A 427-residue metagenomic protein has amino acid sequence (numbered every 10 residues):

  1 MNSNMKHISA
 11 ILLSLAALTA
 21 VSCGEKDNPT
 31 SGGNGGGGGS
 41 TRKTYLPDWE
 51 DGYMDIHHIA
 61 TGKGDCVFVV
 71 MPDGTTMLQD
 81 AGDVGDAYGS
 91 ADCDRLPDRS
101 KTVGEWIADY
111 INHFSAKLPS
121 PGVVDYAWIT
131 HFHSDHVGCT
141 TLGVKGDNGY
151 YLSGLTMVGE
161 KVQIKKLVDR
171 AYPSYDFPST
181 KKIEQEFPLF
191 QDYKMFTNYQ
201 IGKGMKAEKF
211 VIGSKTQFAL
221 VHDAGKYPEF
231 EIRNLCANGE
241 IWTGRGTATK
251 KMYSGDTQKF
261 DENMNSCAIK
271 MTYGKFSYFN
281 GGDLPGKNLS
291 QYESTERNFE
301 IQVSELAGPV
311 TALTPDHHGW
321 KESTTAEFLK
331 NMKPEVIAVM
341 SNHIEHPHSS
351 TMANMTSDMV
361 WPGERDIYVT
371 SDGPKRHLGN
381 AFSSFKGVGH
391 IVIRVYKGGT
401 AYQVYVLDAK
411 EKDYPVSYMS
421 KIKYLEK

Functional and structural regions predicted by a protein language model:
M1-I11: Bacterial N-terminal signal peptides that target proteins for export
T19-S22: C-terminal motif of bacterial Sec signal peptides marking the signal peptidase cleavage site
G24-K26: Bacterial signal peptide processing site
P29, G36-D55, T61, Y110-H113 (+4 more regions): Flexible, acidic/histidine-containing loops and adjacent segments that form or flank the divalent-metal
D65-V69, M77-Q79, G85-S90, I241-G246 (+2 more regions): Short, solvent-exposed loop/turn elements at domain surfaces
P72-M77, G82-V168, Q302-W320, K333-A338: Active-site metal-binding motif and surrounding structural segment of the metallo-beta-lactamase
L78, D83-V84, K270-P315: Metallo-beta-lactamase
S290, N298-V392: Long, structured stretches of catalytic cores involved in phosphate-ester chemistry, encompassing
